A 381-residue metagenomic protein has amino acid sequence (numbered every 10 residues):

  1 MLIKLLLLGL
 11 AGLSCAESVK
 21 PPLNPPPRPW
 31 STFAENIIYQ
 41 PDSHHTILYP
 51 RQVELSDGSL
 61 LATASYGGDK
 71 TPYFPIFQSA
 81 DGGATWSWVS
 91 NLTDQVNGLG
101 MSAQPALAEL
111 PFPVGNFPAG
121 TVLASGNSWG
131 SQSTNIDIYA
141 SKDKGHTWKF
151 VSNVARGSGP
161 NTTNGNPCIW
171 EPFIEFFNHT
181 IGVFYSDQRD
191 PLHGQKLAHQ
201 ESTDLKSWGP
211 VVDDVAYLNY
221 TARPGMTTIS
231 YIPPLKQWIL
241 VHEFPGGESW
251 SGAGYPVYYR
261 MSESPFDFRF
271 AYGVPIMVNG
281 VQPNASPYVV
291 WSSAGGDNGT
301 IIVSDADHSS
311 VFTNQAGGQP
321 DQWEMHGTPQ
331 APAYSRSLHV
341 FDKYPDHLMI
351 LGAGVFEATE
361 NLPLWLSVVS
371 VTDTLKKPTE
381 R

Functional and structural regions predicted by a protein language model:
M1-P21: Fungal secretory targeting signals
L7-L13, G165-C168, V183: Long, low-complexity intrinsically disordered regions
E17-L48, V53-S102, L110-N164, F176-Y220 (+5 more regions): Beta-rich carbohydrate-recognition and catalytic domains
Y49-R51, Q104-A106, E171-F173, M226-T228 (+2 more regions): Conserved beta-strand position repeated once per blade in WD40 beta-propeller domains
W170, Q195-A198, G225: Internal, well-ordered alpha-helical segments in soluble enzyme and binding-protein domains
